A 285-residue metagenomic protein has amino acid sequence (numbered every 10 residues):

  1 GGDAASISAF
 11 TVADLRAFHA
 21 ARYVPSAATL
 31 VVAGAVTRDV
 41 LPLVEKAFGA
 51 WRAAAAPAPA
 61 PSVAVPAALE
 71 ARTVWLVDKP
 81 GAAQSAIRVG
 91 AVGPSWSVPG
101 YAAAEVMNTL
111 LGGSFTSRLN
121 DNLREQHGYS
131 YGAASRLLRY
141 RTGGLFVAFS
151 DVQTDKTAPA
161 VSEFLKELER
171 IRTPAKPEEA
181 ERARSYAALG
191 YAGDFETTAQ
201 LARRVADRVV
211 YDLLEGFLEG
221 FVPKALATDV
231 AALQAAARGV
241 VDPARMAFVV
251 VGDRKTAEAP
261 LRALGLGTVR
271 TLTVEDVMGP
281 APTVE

Functional and structural regions predicted by a protein language model:
G1-A5, A27-A33, Q84-S95, A104 (+3 more regions): M16 family metallopeptidases and their MPP-like homologs
H19: Conserved, carboxylate-rich catalytic/transport cores that coordinate ions
T29-S95, F195, V250-E285: An aromatic/glycine/proline-enriched structural segment found at the starts of mature extracellular/organellar domains
E45-F48, R52, L111-F115, L165-R172: Short amphipathic alpha-helical signal-transduction/dimerization elements
P99-V106, L111, R124, P243 (+2 more regions): PPIase-associated folding chaperone regions across multiple families
